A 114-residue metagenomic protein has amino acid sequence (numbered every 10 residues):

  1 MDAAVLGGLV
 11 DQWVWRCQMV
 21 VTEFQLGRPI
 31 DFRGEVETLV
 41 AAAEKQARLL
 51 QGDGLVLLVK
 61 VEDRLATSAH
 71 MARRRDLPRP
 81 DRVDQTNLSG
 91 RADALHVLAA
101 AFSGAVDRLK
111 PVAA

Functional and structural regions predicted by a protein language model:
M1-A43, H96-A99: Short terminal alpha-helical segments
V5-Q18, F32-V36, Q51-R74: Short amphipathic alpha-helical heptad-repeat segments
D11, E37-E44, V59, D63-A66 (+3 more regions): Generic structural signal for well-ordered, non-transmembrane alpha-helical segments in soluble/cytosolic regions
W15, L26, T38-V40, A47-L49 (+4 more regions): Intrinsically disordered, low-complexity segments enriched in glycine/proline and serine/threonine
V21-R33, R48-V56, R74-L88: Charged, low-complexity interaction regions
A72-A114: Amphipathic alpha-helical binding modules
